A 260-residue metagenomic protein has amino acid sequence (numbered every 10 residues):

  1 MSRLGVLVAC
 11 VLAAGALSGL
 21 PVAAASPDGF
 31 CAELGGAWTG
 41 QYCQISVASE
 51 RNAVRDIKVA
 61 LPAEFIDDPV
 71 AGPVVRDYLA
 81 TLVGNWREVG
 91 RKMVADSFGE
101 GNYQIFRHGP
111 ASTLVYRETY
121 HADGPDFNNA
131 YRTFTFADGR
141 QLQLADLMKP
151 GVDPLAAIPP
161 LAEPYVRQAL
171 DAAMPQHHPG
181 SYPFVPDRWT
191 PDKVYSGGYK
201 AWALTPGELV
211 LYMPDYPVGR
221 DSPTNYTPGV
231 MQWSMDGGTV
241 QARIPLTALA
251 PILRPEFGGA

Functional and structural regions predicted by a protein language model:
S2-G5, P21-T133, A137-A260: Compositionally biased intrinsically disordered regions enriched in Thr/Gly
V8-G19: Bacterial N-terminal signal peptides
